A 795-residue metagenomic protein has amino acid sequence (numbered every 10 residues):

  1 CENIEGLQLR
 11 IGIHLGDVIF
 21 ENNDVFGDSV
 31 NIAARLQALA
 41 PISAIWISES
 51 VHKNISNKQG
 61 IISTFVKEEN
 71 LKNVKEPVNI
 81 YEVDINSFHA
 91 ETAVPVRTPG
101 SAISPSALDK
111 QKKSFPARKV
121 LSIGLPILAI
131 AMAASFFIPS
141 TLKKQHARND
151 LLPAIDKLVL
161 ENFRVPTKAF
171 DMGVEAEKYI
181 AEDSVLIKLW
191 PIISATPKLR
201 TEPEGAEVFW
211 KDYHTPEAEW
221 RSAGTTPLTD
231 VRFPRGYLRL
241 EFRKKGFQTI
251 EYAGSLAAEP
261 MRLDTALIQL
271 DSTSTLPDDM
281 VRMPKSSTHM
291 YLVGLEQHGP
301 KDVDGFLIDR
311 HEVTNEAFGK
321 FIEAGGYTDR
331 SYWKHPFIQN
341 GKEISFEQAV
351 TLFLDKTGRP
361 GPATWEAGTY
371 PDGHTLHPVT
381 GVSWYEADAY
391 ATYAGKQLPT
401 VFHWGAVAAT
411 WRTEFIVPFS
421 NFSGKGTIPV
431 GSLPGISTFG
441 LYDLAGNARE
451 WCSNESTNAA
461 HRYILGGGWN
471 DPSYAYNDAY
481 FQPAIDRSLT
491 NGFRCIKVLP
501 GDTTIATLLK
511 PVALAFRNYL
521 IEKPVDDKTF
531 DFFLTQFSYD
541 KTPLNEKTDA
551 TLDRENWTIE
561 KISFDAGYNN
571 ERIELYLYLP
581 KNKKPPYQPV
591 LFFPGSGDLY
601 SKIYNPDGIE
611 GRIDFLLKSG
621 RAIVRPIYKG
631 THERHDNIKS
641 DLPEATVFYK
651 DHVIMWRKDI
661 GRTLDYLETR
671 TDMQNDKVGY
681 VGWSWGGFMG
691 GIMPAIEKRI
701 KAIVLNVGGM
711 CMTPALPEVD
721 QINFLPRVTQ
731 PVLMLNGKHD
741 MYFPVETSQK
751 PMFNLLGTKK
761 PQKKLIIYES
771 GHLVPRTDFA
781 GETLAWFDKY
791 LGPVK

Functional and structural regions predicted by a protein language model:
C1-D84: Catalytic beta-strand-to-alpha-helix segment of the class III nucleotidyl cyclase homology domain
I138-Q145, N149-D304: Short loop/turn and low-complexity linker motifs enriched in small/turn-promoting residues
M283, T328, H335-I338, I344-D355 (+3 more regions): Functional-site microenvironments in short loops/helix caps that host divalent-cation chemistry
P543-K583: N-terminal cap/lid segment of alpha/beta-hydrolase-fold proteins
P586-G595: Short beta-strand element of the alpha/beta-hydrolase
S596-K658: Cap/lid segment of the alpha/beta-hydrolase catalytic domain
L642-W683: Gly/Ser-rich "nucleophile elbow"/oxyanion-hole loop immediately N-terminal to the catalytic nucleophile in hydrolases
C711-G757: The feature captures the conserved acid-bearing segment of alpha/beta-hydrolase catalytic domains
